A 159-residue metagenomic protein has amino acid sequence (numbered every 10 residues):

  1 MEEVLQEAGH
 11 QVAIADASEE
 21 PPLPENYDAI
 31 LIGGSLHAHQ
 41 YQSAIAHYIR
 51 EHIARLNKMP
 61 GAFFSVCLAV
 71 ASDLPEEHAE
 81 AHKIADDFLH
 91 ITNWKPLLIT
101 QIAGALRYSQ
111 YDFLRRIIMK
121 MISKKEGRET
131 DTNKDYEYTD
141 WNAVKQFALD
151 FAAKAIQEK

Functional and structural regions predicted by a protein language model:
V4-A8, A13, G34-K159: FMN-binding flavodoxin-like domain, especially the glycine-rich phosphate-binding loop
A17-E20: Conserved SAM/SAH-binding loop
E25-N26: Alpha-helix C-terminal capping/helix-to-coil transition sites in glycosyltransferase folds
